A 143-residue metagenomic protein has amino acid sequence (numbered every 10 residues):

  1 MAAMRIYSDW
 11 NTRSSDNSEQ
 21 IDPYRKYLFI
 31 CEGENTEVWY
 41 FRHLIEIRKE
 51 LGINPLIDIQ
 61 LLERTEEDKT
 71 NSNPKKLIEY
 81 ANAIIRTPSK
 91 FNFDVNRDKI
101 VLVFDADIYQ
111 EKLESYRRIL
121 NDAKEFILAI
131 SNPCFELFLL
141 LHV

Functional and structural regions predicted by a protein language model:
A2-T87, F91: RecA-like P-loop NTPase motor core
Y24-R25, P55-I57, N96-K99, K124-F126: Short glycine-/polar-rich loops that comprise or flank the Walker A/P-loop and associated switch/sensor motifs
L28-I30, F93-Y109: Acidic beta-strand-to-loop metal/phosphate-binding motif
E34, K69-S72, F104-L113: Acidic, metal-coordinating catalytic cores used for nucleic-acid/nucleotide bond scission and strand-transfer chemistry
F41, L102, E136: A residue-level signal for conserved active-site and pocket-lining positions in enzyme catalytic cores
I59-E66, V103-A106, N132-P133: Short loop/turn segments at strand-loop or loop-helix junctions that form parts of catalytic or ligand-binding pockets
K90-N96, R118-N121: Short, charge-rich binding segments
D107-V143: Activity-critical C-terminal alpha-helical subdomain
